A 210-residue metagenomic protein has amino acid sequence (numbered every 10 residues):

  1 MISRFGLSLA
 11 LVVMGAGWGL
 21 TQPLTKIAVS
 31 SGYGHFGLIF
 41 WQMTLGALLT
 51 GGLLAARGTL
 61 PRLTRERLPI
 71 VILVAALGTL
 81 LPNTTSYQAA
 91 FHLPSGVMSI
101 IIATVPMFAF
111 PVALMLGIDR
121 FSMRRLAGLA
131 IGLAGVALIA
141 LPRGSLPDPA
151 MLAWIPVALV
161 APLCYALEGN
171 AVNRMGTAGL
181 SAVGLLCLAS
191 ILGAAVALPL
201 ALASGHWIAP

Functional and structural regions predicted by a protein language model:
M1-W41, P147-R174, G193-L202: Glycine-/small-residue-enriched transmembrane alpha-helix faces in small-molecule transporters and effluxers
A10-L11, G15, V71-A75, Y87 (+4 more regions): Residue-level signature of transmembrane alpha-helical cores of multipass secondary-active transporters and flippases
G17-Q22, G51-I102, L138: Specific transmembrane alpha-helical segments of multi-pass solute transporters/efflux pumps, especially DMT/EamA
G37-L48, L77-G78, N83-L126, A161: Specific alpha-helical transmembrane segments that line the substrate/conduction pathway and gating interfaces
L38, A182-L186: Juxtamembrane helix-start motifs in multi-pass secondary transporters
T50, I72, V112, F121-R143 (+2 more regions): Hydrophobic transmembrane alpha-helices of multi-pass small-molecule transport proteins
R65-E66, S99-I102, M115-L138, D148-I155: Loop-to-transmembrane alpha-helix entry segments
L81-Y87, A137-P147, G193-I208: Hydrophobic alpha-helical transmembrane segments in multi-pass integral membrane proteins
